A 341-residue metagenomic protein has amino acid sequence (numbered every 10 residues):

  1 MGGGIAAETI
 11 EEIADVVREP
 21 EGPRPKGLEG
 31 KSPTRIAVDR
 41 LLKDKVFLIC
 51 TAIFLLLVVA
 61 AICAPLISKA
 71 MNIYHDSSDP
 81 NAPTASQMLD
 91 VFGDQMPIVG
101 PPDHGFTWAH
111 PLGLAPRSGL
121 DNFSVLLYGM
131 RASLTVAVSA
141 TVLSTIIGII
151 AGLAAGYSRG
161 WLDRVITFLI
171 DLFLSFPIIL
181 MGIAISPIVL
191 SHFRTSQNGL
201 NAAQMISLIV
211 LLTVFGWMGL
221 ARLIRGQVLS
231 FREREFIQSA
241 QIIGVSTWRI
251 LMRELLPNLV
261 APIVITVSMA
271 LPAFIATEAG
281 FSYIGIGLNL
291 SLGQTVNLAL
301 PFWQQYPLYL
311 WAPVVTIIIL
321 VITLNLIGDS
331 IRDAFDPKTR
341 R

Functional and structural regions predicted by a protein language model:
M1-T145, I149, L153-A154, W161 (+5 more regions): Gly/Trp-centered helix-boundary motif
E19-P20, A132-V136, A151, T167 (+6 more regions): Short alpha-helical transmembrane interface motifs in multi-pass membrane proteins
R40-L41, L126-G129, S133, A154 (+10 more regions): Amphipathic alpha-helical segments that mediate coupling or scaffolding at interfaces
L57, L153, I183-P187, L212 (+7 more regions): Transmembrane alpha-helix boundary and packing residues in multipass membrane permease domains and related
P111-P116, L143-G148, L153-Y157, L162-F231 (+2 more regions): Generic hydrophobic transmembrane alpha-helix motif, especially the helices
A115-L120, Y157-S158, S239-R249, R253-L256: Short helix-to-coil transition segments within interhelical loops that connect adjacent transmembrane helices
L134-I147, L229, W248-T277, L324: Transmembrane alpha-helices
I185-V189, M269, A276-T316: Glycine-rich helix-loop "coupling/hinge" segments at transmembrane-helix boundaries in multipass transporters
